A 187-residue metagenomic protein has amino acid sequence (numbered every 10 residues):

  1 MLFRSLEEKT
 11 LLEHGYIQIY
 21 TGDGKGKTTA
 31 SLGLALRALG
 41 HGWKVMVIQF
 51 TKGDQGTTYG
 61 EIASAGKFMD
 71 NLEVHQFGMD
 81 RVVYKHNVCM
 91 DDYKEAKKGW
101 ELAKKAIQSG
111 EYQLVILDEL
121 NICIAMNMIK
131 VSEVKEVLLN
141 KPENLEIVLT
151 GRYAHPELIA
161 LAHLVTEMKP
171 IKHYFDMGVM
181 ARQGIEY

Functional and structural regions predicted by a protein language model:
M1-L2: Short, small-residue-biased leader/transition segments that mark boundaries at the very start of proteins
E8-G15: Phosphate-binding P-loop
Y16-Q108: Conserved P-loop
R37, S64, V137, E157-L158: Hydrophobic/aromatic ligand-binding patch that stacks against planar heteroaromatic rings of cofactors or nucleotides
T51-D54, D80-R81, N121-I122, Y153-P156 (+1 more regions): Conserved nucleotide-binding/hydrolysis micro-motifs of P-loop NTPases
V83-E146: Phosphate-binding/switch loop-helix module in NTP-utilizing enzymes
N144-A154: Short, flexible loop segments at boundaries between secondary-structure elements
R152-Y187: Phosphate-binding/switch region of NTP-binding enzymes
